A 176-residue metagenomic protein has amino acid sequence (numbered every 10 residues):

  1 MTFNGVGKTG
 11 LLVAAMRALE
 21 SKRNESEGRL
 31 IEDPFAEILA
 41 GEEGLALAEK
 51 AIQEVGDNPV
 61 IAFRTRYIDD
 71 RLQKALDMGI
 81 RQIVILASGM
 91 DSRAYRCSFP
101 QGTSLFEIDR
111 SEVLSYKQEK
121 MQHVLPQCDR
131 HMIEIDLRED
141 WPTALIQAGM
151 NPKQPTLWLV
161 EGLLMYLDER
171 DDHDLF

Functional and structural regions predicted by a protein language model:
M1-V84, M90-I135, P152: Rossmann-like AdoMet
E25, Y95, A144, E169-R170: Short, function-defining helix-loop hinge/capping sites that tune catalysis or transport
G44, I85, W158-V160, L164 (+1 more regions): Conserved short hydrophobic patches within well-ordered secondary structure
D70-R71, R93, A144-L145, L159-G162 (+1 more regions): Short, hydrophobic/aromatic alpha-helical segments in well-folded domains
L125-E134, R138-T143, Y166-F176: A short, conserved alpha-helix within the catalytic core of class I
P142-P152: Short amphipathic alpha-helix with an adjacent loop that forms part of the alpha/beta core around
M150-D171: A short SAM/SAH-binding and catalytic strip from SAM-dependent methyltransferases
